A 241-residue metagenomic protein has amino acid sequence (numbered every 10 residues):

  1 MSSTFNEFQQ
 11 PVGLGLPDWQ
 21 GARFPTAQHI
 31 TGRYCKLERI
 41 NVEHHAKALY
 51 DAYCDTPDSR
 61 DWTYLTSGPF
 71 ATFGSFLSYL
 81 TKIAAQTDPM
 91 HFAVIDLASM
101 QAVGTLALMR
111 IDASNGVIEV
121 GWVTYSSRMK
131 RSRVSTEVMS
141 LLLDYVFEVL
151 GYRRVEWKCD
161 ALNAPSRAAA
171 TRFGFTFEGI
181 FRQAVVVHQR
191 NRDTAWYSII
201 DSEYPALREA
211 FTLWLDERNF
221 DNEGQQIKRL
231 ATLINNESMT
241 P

Functional and structural regions predicted by a protein language model:
M1-S132, Y145, V149, R190-A195 (+2 more regions): GNAT-family acyltransferases
S135: Glycine-rich acyl-CoA binding loop
L142: Flexible ATP-lid and adjacent glycine-rich G1/G2 motifs of the Bergerat
E148-K158: Conserved GNAT acetyl-CoA-binding A-motif
W157-S166: Conserved beta-strand-loop-alpha-helix junction that forms the acyl-donor binding cleft
A169-A170, Y197: Conserved active-site tyrosine of GNAT-family acetyltransferases
T176-R190: Conserved catalytic-core motifs of GNAT/GCN5-like acyltransferases
